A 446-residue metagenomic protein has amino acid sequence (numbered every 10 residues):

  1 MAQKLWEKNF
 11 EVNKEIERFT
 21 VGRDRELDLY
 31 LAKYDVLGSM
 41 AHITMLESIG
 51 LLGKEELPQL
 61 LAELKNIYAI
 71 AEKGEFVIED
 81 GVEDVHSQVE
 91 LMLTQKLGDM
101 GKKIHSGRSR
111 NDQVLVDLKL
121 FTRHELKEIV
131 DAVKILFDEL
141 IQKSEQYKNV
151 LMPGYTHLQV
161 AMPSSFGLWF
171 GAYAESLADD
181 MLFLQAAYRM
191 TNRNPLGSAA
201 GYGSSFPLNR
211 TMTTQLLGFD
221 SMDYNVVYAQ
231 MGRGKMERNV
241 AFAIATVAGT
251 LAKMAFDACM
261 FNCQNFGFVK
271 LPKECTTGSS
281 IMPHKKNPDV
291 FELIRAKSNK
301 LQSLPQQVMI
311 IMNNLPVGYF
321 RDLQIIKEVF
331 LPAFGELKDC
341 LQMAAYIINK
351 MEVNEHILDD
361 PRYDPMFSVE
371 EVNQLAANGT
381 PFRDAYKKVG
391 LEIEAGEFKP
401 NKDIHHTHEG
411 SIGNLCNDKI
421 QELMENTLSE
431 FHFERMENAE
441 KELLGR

Functional and structural regions predicted by a protein language model:
A2-G203, L208-T214, S221, T277-G278 (+3 more regions): A helix-coil-helix interface module used to build multimeric assemblies and to scaffold catalytic/cofactor sites
A2-G38, D99-M100, G267, M282-R446: Glycine-rich cofactor/substrate-binding loops
H42, E63-I70, M92, K96 (+12 more regions): Generic, well-ordered alpha-helical scaffold segments in large soluble proteins
L60-L64, L217, K273-C275, R362 (+1 more regions): A general structural motif at alpha-helix termini
H105, R110-Q113, H157-S164, L168 (+9 more regions): Alpha-helix capping and helix-loop boundary segments enriched in small/acidic/polar residues
K119, R123-V130, K134, I141 (+10 more regions): Short amphipathic alpha-helical segments with heptad-repeat character
Q146, F183-A186, M190, F219-V226 (+6 more regions): Conserved helix-loop functional segments at active or binding sites
L217-P305: Acidic, glycine-rich loop-and-beta core segments that form the ion-binding/anion-interacting portion of active sites
